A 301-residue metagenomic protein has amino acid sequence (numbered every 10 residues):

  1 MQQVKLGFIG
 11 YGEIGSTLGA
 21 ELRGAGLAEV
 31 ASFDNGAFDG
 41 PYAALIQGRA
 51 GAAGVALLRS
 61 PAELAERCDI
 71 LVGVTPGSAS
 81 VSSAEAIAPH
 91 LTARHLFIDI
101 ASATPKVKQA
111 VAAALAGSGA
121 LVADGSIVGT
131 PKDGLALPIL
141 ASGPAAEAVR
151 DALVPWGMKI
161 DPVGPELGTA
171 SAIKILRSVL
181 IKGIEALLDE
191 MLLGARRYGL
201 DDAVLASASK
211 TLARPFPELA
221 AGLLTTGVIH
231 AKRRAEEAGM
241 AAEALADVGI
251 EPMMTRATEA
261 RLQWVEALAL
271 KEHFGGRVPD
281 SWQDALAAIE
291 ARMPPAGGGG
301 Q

Functional and structural regions predicted by a protein language model:
M1-E66: NAD(P)+-binding Rossmann beta1-loop-alpha1 motif at the extreme N-terminus of oxidoreductases
P61-V122: Rossmann-fold NAD(P) dinucleotide-binding segment
A103-K182: Rossmann-fold dinucleotide-binding core
I173-V278: Helical "substrate-binding/catalytic lid" subdomain of Rossmann-like NAD(P)-dependent dehydrogenases/reductases
V265-Q301: NAD(P)-dependent dehydrogenase/reductase Rossmann-like domain
